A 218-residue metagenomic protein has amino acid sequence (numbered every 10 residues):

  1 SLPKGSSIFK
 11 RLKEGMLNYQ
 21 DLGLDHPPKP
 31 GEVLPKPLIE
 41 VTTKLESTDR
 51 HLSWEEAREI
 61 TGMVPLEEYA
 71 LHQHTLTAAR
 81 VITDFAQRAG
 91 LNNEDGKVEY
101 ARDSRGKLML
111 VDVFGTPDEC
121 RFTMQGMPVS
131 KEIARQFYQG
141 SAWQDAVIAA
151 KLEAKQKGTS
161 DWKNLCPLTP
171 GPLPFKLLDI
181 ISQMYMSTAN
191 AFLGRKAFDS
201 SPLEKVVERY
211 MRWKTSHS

Functional and structural regions predicted by a protein language model:
S1-D95, A101-S218: Acidic/polar, glycine-anchored loop/turn motif associated with catalytic or activation segments that engage anionic
